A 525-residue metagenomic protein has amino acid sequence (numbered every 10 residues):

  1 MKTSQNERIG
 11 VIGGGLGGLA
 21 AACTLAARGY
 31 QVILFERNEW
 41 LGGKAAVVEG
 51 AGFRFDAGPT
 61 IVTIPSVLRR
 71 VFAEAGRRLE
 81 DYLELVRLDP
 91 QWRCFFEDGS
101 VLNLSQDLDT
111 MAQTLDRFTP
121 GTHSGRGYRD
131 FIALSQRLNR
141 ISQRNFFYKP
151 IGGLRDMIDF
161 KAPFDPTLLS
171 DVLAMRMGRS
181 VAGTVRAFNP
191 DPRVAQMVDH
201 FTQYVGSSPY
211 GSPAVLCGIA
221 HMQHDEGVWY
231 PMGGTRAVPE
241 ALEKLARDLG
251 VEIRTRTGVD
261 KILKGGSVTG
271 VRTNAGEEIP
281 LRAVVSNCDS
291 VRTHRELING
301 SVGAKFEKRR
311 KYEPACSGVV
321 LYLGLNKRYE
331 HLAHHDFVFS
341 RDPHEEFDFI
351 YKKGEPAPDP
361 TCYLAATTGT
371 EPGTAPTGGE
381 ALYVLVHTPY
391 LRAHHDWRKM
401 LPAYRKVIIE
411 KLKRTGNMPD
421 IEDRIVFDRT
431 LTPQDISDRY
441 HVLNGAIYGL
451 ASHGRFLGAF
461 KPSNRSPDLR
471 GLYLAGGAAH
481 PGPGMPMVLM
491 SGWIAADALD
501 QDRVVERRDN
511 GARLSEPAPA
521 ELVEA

Functional and structural regions predicted by a protein language model:
M1-I9, A27-R28, G454-L457, R503-A525: Extreme N-terminal leader/targeting segments of oxidoreductases
T3-N145: N-terminal glycine-rich phosphate/pyrophosphate-binding loop and immediately adjacent elements
P59, G477-L499: A conserved FAD-binding loop/helix module that cradles the flavin
E97-G211: Rossmann-like flavin
D191-V205, D359-Y363, M418-P481: A glycine-rich dinucleotide-binding beta-alpha-beta segment and adjacent secondary-structure elements that constitute
G218-V268: Helical element adjacent to the flavin cofactor pocket in flavoenzyme catalytic cores
V251, D260-P376, S515-E516: Mid-domain catalytic core of redox enzymes that form a hydrophobic substrate pocket/lid adjacent to a catalytic redox
N326-L431, D435-I436: C-terminal segments that line or cap access tunnels to active or ligand-binding sites in enzymes and enzyme-associated
